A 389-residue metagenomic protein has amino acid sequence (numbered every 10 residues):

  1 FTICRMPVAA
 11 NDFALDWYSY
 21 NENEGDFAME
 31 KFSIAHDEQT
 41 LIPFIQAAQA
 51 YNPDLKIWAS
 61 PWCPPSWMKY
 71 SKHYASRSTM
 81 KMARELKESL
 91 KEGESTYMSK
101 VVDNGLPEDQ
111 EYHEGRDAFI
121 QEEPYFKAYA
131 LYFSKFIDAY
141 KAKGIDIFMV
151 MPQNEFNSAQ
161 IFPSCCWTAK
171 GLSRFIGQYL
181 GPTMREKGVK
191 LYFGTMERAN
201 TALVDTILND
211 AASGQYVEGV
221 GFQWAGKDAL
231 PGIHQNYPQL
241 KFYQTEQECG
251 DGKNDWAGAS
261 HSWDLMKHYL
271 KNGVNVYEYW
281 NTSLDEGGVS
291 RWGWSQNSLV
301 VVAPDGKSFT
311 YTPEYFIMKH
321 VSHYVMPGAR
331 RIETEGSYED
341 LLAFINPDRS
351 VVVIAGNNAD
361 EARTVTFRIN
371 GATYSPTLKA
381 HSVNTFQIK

Functional and structural regions predicted by a protein language model:
F1-I147, Q178: N-terminal catalytic cores of secreted or lumenal carbohydrate-active enzymes
L15-S19, M68-K72, I161-P163, G232-N236 (+2 more regions): Short, solvent-exposed loop/turn and secondary-structure capping segments
P53, F148-M151, A359-E361: Folded extracytoplasmic luminal domains of secretory or organellar precursors
I57, V150, V220, Y269 (+3 more regions): Conserved, mostly hydrophobic/aromatic
K127-K253: Active-site neighborhood of glycoside hydrolase catalytic domains
K241-F316, T334: Aromatic/acidic polysaccharide-binding cleft in carbohydrate-active enzymes
H323, T334-N370, T377, H381: Carbohydrate-binding surface patches
